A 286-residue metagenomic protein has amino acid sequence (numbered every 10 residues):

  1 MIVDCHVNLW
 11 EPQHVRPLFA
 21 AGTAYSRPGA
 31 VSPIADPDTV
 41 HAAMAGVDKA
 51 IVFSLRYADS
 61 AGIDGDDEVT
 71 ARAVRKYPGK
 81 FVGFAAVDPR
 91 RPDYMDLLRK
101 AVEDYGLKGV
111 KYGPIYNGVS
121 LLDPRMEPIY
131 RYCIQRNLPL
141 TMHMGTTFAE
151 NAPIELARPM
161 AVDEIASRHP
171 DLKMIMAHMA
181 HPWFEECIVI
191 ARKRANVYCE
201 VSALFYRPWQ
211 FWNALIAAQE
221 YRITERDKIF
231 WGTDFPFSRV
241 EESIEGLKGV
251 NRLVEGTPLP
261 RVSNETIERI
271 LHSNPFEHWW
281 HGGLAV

Functional and structural regions predicted by a protein language model:
M1-A45, K49, I223-F230, E241-V286: Mid-to-C-terminal alpha-helical segments outside catalytic/metal-binding sites
M1-W10, L97, I129, I165-R168 (+1 more regions): A generic "structured core" feature
I2, A50, F81-G83, L140 (+4 more regions): Hydrophobic/aromatic residues located in beta-strands of well-ordered beta-sheets within soluble catalytic
H6, T70, G83, A101 (+8 more regions): Conserved, mostly hydrophobic/aromatic
W10-Q13, Y57-S60, P89-D93, T146-E150 (+3 more regions): Active-site environment of divalent metal-dependent phosphoester hydrolases
S32-V40, G65-A71, Y94-L97, P159-V162 (+2 more regions): Alpha-helical scaffolding within the catalytic cores of extracellular/periplasmic polymer-degrading hydrolases
K49, Y57-L156, A285: Active-site gating/metal-coordination segments in enzymes
K108-G109, L122-W231: Catalytic pocket-lining loop regions of alpha/beta-barrel enzymes, especially the amidohydrolase/enolase/GH5 lineages
